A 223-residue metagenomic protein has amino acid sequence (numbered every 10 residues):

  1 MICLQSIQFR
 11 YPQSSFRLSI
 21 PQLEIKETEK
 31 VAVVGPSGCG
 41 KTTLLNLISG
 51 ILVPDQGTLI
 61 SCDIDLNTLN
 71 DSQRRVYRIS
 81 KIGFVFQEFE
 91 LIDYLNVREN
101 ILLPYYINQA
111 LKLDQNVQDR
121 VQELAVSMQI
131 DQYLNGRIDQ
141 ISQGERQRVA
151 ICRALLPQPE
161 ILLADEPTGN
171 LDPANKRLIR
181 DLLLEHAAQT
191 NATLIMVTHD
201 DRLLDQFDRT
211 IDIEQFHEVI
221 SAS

Functional and structural regions predicted by a protein language model:
S49: Helix-to-loop junction immediately C-terminal to a conserved catalytic motif
G57-T68: Conserved ABC transporter NBD signature motif
D65, D114-Y133: Conserved ABC ATPase "signature" region
L95-P104: Short coil-to-helix segment of the ABC ATPase nucleotide-binding domain corresponding to the Q-loop/switch region
R137-I141, E145-Q147: Conserved ABC ATPase signature
Q158: Conserved catalytic motifs of ABC-family nucleotide-binding domains
L162-D165: Catalytic Walker B motif of ABC-type/P-loop ATPase nucleotide-binding domains
